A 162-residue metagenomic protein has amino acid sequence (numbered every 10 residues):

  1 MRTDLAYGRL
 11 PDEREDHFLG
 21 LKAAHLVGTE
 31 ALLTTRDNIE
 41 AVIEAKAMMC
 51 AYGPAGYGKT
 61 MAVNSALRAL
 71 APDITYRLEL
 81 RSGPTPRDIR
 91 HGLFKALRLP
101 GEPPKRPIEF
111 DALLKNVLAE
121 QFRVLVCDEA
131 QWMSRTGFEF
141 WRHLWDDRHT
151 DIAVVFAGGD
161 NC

Functional and structural regions predicted by a protein language model:
M1-K46: A short, basic N-terminal segment
Y7-E15, T85-K95, L99-H143, D147-V155: Mid-core helix/loop region of P-loop NTP-binding domains shared across ATPases and GTPases
T29-R36, T60, P107-A112, F138: Short, well-ordered alpha-helical scaffold segments within catalytic/effector domains
E44-S65: Walker A/P-loop nucleotide-binding motif
A47, I74, Q121-R123: Short coil/turn segments at beta-strand junctions that form active-site/ligand-binding loops
Y52, E79, C127: Residues at the beta-strand->loop junction immediately N-terminal to the Walker
G56-Y57, S82-T85, W132, G159-C162: Conserved nucleotide-binding/hydrolysis micro-motifs of P-loop NTPases
L70-S82: Conserved catalytic segments around the Walker B and adjacent sensor/switch elements of P-loop NTPase domains
